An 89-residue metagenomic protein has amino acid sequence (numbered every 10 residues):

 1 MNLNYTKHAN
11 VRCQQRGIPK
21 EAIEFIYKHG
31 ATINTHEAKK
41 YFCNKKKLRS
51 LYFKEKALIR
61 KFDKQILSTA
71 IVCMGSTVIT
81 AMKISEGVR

Functional and structural regions predicted by a protein language model:
M1-R89: Ribonuclease/tRNase effector modules and their secretory precursors
